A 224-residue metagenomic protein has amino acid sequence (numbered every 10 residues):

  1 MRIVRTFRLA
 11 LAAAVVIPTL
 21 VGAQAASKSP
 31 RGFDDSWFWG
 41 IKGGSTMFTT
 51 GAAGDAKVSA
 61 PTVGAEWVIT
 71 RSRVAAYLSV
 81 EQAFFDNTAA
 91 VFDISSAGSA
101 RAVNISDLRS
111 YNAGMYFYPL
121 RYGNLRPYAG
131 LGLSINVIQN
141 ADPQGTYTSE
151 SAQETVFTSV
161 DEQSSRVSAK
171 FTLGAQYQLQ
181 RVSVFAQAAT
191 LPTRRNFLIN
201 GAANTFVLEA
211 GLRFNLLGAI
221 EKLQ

Functional and structural regions predicted by a protein language model:
G22-A76, R213-I220, Q224: Short glycine/proline- and aromatic-enriched beta-strand/turn motifs that initiate or cap beta-hairpins
R31-W39, S72-A76, G123-A129, Q180-V184 (+1 more regions): Outer-envelope beta-barrel architecture signal
D35, K57-V63, S72, I105-Y111 (+3 more regions): Residues that define the transmembrane beta-barrel architecture of outer-membrane proteins
W39-S45, L78-Q82, A129-I135, A175 (+1 more regions): Transmembrane beta-barrel strands of outer-membrane/channel proteins
T49-A53, S96-N104, E154-D161, R194-N200: Extracellular loop and loop/strand-boundary signature of outer-membrane beta-barrel proteins
G51-V58, T88-S95, Q139-S149, N196-A203 (+1 more regions): Outer-membrane beta-barrel translocator domains and adjoining extracellular loop/strand segments of Gram-negative
E66-Y147, F214: Gram-negative (and chloroplast) outer-membrane scaffold detector with strong preference for beta-barrel transmembrane
F85-A89, F171, Q176-Q224: Predominantly the C-terminal beta-signal and adjacent terminal strand-loop region of outer-membrane beta-barrel
